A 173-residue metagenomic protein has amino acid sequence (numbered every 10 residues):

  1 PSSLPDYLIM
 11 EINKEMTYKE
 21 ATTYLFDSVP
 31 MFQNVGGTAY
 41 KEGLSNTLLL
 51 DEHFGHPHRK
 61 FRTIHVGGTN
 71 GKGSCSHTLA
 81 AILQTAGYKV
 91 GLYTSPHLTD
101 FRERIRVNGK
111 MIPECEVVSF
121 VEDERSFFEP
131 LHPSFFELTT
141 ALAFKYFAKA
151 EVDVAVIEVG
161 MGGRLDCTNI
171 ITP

Functional and structural regions predicted by a protein language model:
I9-M10, P30, S126, N169: Low-complexity, compositionally biased segments
M10-G67, C75-H77, A81-A86: Short functional linear segments
G37-L44, L48-K60, T85-T172: ATP-dependent carboxylate-amine ligase catalytic core
K72: Catalytic cores of secreted/periplasmic lytic hydrolases that degrade extracellular macromolecules
